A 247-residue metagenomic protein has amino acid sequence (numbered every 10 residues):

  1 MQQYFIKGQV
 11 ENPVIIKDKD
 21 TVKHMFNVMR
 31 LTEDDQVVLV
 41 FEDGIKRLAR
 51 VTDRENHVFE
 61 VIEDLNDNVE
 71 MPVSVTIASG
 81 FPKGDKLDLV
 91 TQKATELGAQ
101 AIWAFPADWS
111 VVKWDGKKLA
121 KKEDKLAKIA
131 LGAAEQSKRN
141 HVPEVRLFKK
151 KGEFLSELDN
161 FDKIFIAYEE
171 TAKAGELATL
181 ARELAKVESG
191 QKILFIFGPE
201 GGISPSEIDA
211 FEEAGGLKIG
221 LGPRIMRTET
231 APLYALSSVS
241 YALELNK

Functional and structural regions predicted by a protein language model:
M1-D67: N-terminal positively charged helical leader segments and presequences
V37, N66-I77, L184, E188-S189: Mobile, glycine- and charge-enriched loop segments and immediately flanking short secondary-structure elements within
F59, V142-R146, K218: Generic structural signal for residues in well-ordered beta-strands
L65, T171-A172, P223-M226: Short, acidic/turn-prone active-site loops that include or flank metal/cofactor- and phosphate-binding residues
N68-I166: RNA substrate-binding interface of SAM-dependent RNA methyltransferases
I164-G202, S206-E207, G216-I219: Active-site/ligand-binding-proximal alpha/beta "capping" segment
S204-K247: Structured adenosyl-cofactor binding patch, chiefly the S-adenosyl-L-methionine
